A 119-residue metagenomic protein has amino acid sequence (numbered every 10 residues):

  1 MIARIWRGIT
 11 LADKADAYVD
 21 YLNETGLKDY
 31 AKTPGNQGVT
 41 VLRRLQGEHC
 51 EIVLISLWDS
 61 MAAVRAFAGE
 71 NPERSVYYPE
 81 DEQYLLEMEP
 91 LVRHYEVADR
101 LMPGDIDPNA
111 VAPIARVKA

Functional and structural regions predicted by a protein language model:
I2, T40-C50, V76-A119: Glycine-rich beta-strand-turn "strand-cap" elements at beta-sheet edges
A3-I9, G38-N71: Short, well-ordered beta-strand segments in beta-rich or mixed alpha/beta enzyme and ligand-binding folds
I9-L22: Short, surface-exposed ligand-recognition loops at beta-strand->loop->(often short) alpha-helix junctions that present
A12, S60, E96-D99: Non-catalytic surface loops within mature trypsin-like serine protease
A12-K14, K32, V41: Residues at secondary-structure transition points
D16-Y18, H49, V64-A66, M102-G104: Short acidic, gly/pro-rich beta-turn/loop elements at beta-sheet edges and active-site/ligand-binding grooves
Y21-N36, L57-H94: An amphipathic, aromatic/His-enriched active-site/gating alpha helix that lines ligand/cofactor pockets
